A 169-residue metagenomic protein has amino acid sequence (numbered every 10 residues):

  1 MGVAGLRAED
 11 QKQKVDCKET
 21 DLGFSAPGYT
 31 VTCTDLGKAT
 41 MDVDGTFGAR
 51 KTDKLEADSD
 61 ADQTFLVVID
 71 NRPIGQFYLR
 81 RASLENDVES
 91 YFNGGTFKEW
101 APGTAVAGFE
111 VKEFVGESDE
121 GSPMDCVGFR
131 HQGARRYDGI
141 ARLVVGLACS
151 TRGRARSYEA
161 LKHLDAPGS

Functional and structural regions predicted by a protein language model:
G2-D10: Sec/Tat signal peptide C-region and signal peptidase I cleavage site
D10-P27: Short N-terminal segments immediately surrounding and downstream of signal-peptide cleavage
G23-L79: Secretory pathway targeting signatures of secreted, lumenal, and periplasmic proteins
D70, I74-G95: Extended amphipathic ligand-handling, pore-lining, and cofactor/metal-binding catalytic surfaces
S90-G133: Signature of long, low-cysteine stretches enriched in small and polar/charged residues
R136-V144: Short hydrophobic/glycine-rich mini-motifs in sensory/regulatory modules that couple input to downstream signaling
L143-S169: Surface-exposed amphipathic alpha-helical segments
